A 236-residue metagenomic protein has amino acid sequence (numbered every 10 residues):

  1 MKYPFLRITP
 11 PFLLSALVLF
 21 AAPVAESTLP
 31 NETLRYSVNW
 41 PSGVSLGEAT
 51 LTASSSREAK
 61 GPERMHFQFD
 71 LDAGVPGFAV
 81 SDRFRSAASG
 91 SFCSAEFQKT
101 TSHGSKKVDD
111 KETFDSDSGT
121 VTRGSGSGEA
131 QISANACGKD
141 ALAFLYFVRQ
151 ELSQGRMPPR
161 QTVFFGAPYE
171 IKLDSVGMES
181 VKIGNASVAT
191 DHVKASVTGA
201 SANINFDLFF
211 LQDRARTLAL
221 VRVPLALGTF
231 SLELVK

Functional and structural regions predicted by a protein language model:
M1-L6: N-terminal secretory signal peptides that target proteins for export/translocation
R7-I8, S27, V121: Intrinsically disordered/low-complexity terminal segments and short unstructured peptides
T9-F20: Bacterial N-terminal signal peptides
A16-V18, L145-V148: Hydrophobic alpha-helical elements and their junctions with loops/disorder across both membrane and soluble proteins
P23-S116, Q150-K236: Acidic, serine/threonine-rich low-complexity disordered tracts
G104-Y146: Hydrophobic, well-structured mid-protein blocks that either form specific transmembrane helices
